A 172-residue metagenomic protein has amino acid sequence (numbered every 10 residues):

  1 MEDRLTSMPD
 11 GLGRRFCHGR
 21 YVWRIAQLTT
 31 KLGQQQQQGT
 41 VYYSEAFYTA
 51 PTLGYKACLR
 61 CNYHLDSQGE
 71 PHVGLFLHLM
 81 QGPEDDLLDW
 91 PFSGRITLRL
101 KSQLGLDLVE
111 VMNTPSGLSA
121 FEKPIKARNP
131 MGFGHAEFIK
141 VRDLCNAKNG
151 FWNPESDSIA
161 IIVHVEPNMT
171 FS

Functional and structural regions predicted by a protein language model:
M1-S172: Protein/peptide-recognition domains central to ubiquitin and immune signaling
